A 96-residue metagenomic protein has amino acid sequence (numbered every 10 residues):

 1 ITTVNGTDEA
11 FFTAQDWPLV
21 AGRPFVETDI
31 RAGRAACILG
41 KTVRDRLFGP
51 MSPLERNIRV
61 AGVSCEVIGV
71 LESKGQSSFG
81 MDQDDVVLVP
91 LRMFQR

Functional and structural regions predicted by a protein language model:
T3-R96: Mid-to-C-terminal secondary-structure elements that act as membrane-proximal/extracytoplasmic interface segments
